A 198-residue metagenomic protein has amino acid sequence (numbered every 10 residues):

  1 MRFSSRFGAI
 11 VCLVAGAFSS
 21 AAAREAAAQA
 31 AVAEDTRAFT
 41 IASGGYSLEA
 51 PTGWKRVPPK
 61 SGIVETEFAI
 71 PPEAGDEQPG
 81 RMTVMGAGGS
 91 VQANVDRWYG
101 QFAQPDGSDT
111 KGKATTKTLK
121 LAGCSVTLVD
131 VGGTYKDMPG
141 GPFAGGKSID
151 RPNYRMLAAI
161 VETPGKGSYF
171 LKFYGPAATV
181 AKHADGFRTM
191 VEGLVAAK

Functional and structural regions predicted by a protein language model:
M1-V11: Bacterial N-terminal signal peptides that target proteins for export
G16-E25: C-terminal segment of classical bacterial N-terminal signal peptides
E25-E49: Short N-terminal segments immediately surrounding and downstream of signal-peptide cleavage
E34-A38, I63-E65, A122-D130: Short, hydrophobic/aromatic-rich segments at coil-to-beta transitions
G44-K111: Secretory pathway targeting signatures of secreted, lumenal, and periplasmic proteins
G45, G88-A93, R151, A177-D185: Soluble non-cytosolic domains of exported or imported proteins
W54, P164-K198: Surface-exposed amphipathic alpha-helical segments
D96-E162: Signature of long, low-cysteine stretches enriched in small and polar/charged residues
